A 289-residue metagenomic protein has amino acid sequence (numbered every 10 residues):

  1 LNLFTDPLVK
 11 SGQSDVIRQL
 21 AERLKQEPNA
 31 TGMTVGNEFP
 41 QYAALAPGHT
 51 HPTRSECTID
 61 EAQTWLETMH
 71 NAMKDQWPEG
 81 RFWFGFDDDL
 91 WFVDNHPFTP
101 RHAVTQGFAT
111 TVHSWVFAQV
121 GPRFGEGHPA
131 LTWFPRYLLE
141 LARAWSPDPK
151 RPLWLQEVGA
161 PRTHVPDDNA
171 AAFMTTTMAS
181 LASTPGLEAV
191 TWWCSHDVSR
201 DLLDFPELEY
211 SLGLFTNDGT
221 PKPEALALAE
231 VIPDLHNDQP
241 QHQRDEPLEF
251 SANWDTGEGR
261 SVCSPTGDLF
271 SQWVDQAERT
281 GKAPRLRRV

Functional and structural regions predicted by a protein language model:
L1-H102: Active-site mouth of glycoside hydrolases
N2-G12, F39, H51-A62, G121-W133 (+2 more regions): The substrate-binding groove and active-site-proximal loops of carbohydrate-active enzymes, especially glycoside
L8, Q13, T184-V289: Aromatic-rich peripheral "rim/lid" segments of glycoside hydrolase catalytic domains that contact and position glycan
S14-A21, Q63-N71, P135-R143, M174 (+2 more regions): Generic structural signal for well-ordered alpha-helices, preferentially at hydrophobic/aromatic core positions
L20, M33, M73, T110 (+4 more regions): Conserved, mostly hydrophobic/aromatic
E27-A30, G107, L187: Core-facing hydrophobic residues within beta-strands of well-ordered domains
I59-D60, D75-T163: Glycoside hydrolase catalytic-domain groove-lining segments
H164-M178, L202-E209: Histidine/acidic-residue-rich catalytic or RNA/ligand-binding cores of hydrolases and nuclease-related proteins
